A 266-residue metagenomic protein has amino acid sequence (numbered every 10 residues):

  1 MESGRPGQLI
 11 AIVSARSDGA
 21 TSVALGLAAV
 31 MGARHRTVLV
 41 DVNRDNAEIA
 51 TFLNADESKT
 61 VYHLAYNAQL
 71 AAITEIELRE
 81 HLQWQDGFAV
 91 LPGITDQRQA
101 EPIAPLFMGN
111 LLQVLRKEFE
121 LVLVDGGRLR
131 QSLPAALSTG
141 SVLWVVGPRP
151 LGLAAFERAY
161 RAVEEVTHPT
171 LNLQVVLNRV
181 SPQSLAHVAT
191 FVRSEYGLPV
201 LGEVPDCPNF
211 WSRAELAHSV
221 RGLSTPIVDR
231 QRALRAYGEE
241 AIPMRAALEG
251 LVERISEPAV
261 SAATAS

Functional and structural regions predicted by a protein language model:
S3-D45, I49-L53, L115: Walker A/P-loop phosphate-binding motif and the immediately C-terminal alpha-helix
A11-V13, V40, P92-G93, L123-D125 (+3 more regions): Conserved beta-strand segments of the P-loop GTPase G domain that flank and frequently precede/overlap
R34-V90: Phosphate-binding loop that captures ATP/GTP phosphates
I73-Q85, A89-Q131: Cytosolic-facing regulatory segments adjacent to core modules
K117, L129-P150: Inter-motif core of Ras-like GTPase G domains
F156-P169: Conserved C-terminal guanine-recognition region of P-loop GTPase G domains, centered on the G4
R179-Q183, A189-I227, Q231: Beta-strand-loop-alpha "switch" segments that mediate conformational coupling across diverse proteins
A217-S266: NTP-binding/hydrolysis catalytic cores, primarily Walker-type P-loop NTPases
